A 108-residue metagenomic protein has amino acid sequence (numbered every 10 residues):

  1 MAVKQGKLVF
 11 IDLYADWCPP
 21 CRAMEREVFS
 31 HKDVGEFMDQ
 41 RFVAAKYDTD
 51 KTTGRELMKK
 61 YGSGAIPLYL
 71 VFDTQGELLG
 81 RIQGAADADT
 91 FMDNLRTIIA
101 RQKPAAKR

Functional and structural regions predicted by a protein language model:
Q5-D16: Short active-site neighborhood of thiol/selenol oxidoreductases, capturing the structured segment around
L8, P19-P20, P67, T74: Proline-centered helix-kink/hinge sites
I11, P19, E36, D89 (+1 more regions): Solvent-exposed, polar/charged alpha-helical surfaces in well-ordered, non-transmembrane soluble domains, broadly
L13-Y14, Y47-D50, F72, G84-A85: Active-site-proximal beta-strand/loop segments in catalytic clefts of secreted hydrolases
A15-F29: Conserved redox-active cysteine motifs that mediate thiol-disulfide chemistry, especially di-cysteine Cys-X(1-2)-Cys
P20, T53-E56, L79: Short, solvent-exposed loop/turn elements at domain surfaces
E27-T53, S63: Thiol-based oxidoreductase modules, predominantly thioredoxin-like and allied folds used for disulfide exchange
G64-A105: Non-catalytic, surface beta->alpha helical segment in thiol-disulfide oxidoreductase systems
